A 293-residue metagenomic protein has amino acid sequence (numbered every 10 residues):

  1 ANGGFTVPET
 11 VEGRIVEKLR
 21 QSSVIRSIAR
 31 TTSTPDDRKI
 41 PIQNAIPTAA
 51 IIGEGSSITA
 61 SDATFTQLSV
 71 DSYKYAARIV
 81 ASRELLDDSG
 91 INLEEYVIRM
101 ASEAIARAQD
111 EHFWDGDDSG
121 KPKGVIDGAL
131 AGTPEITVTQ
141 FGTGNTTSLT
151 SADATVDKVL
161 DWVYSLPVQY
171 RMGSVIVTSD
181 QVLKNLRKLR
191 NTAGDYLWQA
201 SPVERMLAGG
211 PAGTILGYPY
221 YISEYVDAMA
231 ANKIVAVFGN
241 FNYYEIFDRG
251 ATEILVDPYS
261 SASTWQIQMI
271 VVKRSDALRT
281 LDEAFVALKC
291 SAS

Functional and structural regions predicted by a protein language model:
A1-G173, R187, A193-T214, Y220-Y221 (+2 more regions): Acidic/polar, low-complexity extended loops/arms that serve as protein-protein interfaces in large oligomeric shells
A1-G4, A287-S293: Intrinsically disordered, low-complexity terminal tails
I51-G53, G90-N92, R187-N191, M229-I234 (+4 more regions): Short conserved micro-motifs at the rims of enzyme active sites and ligand-binding pockets
R99-A101, Q266-V271: Active-site scaffold segments
M172, L216, G250, S263-I267: A short pocket-lining beta-strand/turn micro-motif at the edge of beta-sheets
I176-S179, Y220, M269: Hydrophobic, well-ordered secondary-structure elements that form the walls of internal hydrophobic environments
G213-V256: C-terminal hydrophobic structural anchor segments that stabilize assembly/packing rather than catalytic chemistry
V256-A262, S275-A277: Short proline/glycine-enriched turn/loop segments at secondary-structure junctions
